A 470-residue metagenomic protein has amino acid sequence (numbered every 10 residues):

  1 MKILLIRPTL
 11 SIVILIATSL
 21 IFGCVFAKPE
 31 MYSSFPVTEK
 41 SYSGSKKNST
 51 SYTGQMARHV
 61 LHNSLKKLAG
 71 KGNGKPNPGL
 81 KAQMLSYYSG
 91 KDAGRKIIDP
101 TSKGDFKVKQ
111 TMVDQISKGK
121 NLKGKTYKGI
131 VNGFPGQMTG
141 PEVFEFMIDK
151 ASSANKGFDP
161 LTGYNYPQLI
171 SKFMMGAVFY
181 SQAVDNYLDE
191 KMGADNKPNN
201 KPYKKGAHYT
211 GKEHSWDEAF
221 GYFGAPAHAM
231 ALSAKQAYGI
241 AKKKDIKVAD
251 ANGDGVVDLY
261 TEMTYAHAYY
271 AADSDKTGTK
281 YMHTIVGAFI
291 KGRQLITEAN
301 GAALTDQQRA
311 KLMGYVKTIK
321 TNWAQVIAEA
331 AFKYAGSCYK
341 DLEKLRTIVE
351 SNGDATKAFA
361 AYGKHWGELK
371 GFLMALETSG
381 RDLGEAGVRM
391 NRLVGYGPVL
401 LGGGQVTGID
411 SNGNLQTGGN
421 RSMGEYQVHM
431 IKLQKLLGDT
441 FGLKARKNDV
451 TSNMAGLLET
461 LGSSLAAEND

Functional and structural regions predicted by a protein language model:
M1-M31: Bacterial Sec-dependent N-terminal signal peptides
K28-D470: Mature extracytoplasmic or organellar-lumen-exposed domains after removal of signal/transit peptides
